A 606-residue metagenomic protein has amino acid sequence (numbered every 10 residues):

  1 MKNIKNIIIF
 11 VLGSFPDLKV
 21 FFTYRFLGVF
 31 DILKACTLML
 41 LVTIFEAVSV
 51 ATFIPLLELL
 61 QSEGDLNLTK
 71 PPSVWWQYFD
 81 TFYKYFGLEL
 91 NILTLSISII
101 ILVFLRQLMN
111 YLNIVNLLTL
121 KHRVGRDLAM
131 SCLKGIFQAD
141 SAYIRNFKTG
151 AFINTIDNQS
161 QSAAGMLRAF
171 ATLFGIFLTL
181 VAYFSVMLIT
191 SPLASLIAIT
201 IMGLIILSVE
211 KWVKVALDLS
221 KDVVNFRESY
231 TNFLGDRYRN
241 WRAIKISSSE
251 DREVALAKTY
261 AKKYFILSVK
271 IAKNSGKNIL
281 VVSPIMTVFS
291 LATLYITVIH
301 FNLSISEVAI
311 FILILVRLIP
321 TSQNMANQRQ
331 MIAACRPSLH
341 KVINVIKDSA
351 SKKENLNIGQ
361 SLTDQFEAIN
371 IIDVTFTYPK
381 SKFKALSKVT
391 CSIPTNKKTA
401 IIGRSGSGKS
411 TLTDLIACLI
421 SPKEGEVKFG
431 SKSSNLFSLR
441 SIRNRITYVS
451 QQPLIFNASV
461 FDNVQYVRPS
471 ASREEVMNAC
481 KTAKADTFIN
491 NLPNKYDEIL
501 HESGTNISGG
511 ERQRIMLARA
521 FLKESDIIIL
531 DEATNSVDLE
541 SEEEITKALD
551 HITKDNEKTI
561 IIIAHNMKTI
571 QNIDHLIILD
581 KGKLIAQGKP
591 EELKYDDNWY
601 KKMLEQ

Functional and structural regions predicted by a protein language model:
M1-A51, L60-I99, L105, L112-L117 (+8 more regions): Membrane-integrated ABC transporters
R25, L117, F137-Y183, R239 (+1 more regions): Juxtamembrane loop-to-helix connectors within ABC transporter transmembrane domains
L105, A171-V213, K270-L315, I369: A hydrophobic transmembrane-helix motif
R242-S249, K273, L318-V345: Cytosolic ends of transmembrane helices, especially the final helix of ABC transmembrane type-1 domains
A417: Helix-to-loop junction immediately C-terminal to a conserved catalytic motif
K428, R443, F461-E502, T546-K547 (+1 more regions): ABC ATPase nucleotide-binding domain helical subdomain, centered on the C-loop/LSGGQ "ABC signature"
L522-D526: A short, proline-enriched helix->beta-strand linker immediately N-terminal to the Walker B motif in ABC-type P-loop
K547, E557, N566, Q571-Q606: C-terminal portion of ABC ATPase nucleotide-binding domains
